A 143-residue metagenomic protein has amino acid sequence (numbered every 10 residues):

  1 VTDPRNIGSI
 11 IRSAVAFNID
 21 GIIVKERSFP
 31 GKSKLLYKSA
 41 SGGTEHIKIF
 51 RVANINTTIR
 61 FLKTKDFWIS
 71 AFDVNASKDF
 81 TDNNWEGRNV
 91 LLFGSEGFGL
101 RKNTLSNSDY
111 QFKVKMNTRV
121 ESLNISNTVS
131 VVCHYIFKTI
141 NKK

Functional and structural regions predicted by a protein language model:
V1-A76: RNA substrate-binding interface of SAM-dependent RNA methyltransferases
R5-S9, L100, I125: Short glycine/serine/threonine-rich phosphate/pyrophosphate-binding segments that cradle anionic phosphate groups
I10, L100-T104, V132: Conserved sugar-transfer catalytic core signal across GT-A, GT-B, and GT-C glycosyltransferases
R12-A14, I22, L92, T128 (+1 more regions): Hydrophobic alpha-helical segments that mediate membrane insertion or helix-helix packing
A16, Y37-G43, L105-K143: Structured adenosyl-cofactor binding patch, chiefly the S-adenosyl-L-methionine
S70-N124: Active-site/ligand-binding-proximal alpha/beta "capping" segment
